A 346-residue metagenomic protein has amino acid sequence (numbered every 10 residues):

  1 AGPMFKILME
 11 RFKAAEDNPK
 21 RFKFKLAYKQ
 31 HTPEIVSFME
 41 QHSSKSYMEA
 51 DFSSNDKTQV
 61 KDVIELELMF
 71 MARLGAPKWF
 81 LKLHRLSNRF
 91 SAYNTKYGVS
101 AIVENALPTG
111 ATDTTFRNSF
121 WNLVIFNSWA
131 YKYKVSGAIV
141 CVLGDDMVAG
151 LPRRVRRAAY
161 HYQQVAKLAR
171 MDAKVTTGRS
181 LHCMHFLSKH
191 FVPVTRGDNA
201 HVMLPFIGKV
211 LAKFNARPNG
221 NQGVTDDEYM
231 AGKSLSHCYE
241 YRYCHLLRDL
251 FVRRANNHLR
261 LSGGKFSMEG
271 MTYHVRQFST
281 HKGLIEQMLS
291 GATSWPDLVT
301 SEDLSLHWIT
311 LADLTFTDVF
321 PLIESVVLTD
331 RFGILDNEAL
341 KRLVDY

Functional and structural regions predicted by a protein language model:
A1-K57, T114, N127: Active-site-proximal segment of RNA-dependent polymerases
A1-L8, A111-S119, E240-H258: P-loop NTPase catalytic cores that bind/hydrolyze ATP
P3, I7, R11, L66-L74 (+2 more regions): Generic, well-ordered alpha-helical scaffold segments in large soluble proteins
K20-Q30, P77-S87, D172-H182: A generic structural motif
S43-L143, V148-R157, C183, K265: Conserved polymerase palm-domain catalytic core
H84, A130, A138, M147 (+7 more regions): Beta-strand-enriched cores of mature, soluble protein domains
L151-A212, G220, R254, S262-K265: Polymerase palm active-site segment centered on the conserved acidic dipeptide of motif C
D226-Y346: C-terminal, non-catalytic extensions of nucleic-acid polymerases
